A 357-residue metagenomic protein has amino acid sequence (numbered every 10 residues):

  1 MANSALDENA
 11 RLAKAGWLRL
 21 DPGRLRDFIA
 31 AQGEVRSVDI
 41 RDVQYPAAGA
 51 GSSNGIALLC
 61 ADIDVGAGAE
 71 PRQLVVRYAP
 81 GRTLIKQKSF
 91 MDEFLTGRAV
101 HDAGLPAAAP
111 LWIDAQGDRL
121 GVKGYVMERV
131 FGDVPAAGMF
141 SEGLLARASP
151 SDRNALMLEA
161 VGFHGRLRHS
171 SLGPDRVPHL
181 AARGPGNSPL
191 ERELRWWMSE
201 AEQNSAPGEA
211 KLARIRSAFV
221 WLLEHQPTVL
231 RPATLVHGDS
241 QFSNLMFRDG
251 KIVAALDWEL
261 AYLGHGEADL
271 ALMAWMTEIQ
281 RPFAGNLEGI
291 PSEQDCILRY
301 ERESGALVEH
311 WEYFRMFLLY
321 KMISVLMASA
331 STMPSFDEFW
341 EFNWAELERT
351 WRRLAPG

Functional and structural regions predicted by a protein language model:
A2-I40: Juxta-kinase regulatory segment immediately upstream of eukaryotic protein kinase catalytic domains
P46-A57, A61-A213, L230: ATP-binding pocket architecture of kinase catalytic cores
A48-A61, G66-G68, V75-V76, P110 (+3 more regions): Active-site acidic catalytic loop and adjacent metal/ATP-binding pocket of ATP-dependent phosphoryl transfer enzymes
H101, R168-L172, L256, E278 (+1 more regions): Protein kinase-like catalytic domain
A181, A306-L318: All-alpha amphipathic helical-bundle segments outside canonical DNA-binding/catalytic cores that form hydrophobic
R214-F219: Short proline/glycine- and basic residue-enriched helix-capping loop/turn segments at helix->loop/beta transitions
E267-G305, L318-S335: Active-site activation/catalytic loop segments of kinase-like enzymes and analogous catalytic loops in related
S324-G357: Helical subdomain adjoining the active site within ATP-dependent kinase catalytic cores
